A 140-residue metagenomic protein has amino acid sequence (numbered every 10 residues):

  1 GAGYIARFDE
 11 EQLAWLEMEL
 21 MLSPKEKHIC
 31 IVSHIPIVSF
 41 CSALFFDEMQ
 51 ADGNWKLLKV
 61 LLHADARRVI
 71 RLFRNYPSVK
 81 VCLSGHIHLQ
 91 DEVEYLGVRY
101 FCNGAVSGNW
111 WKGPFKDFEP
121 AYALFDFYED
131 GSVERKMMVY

Functional and structural regions predicted by a protein language model:
G3-R99, V133: His/acidic metal-ligating clusters that form di-metal
Q90-Y140: Binuclear metal-dependent phosphoesterase catalytic core
